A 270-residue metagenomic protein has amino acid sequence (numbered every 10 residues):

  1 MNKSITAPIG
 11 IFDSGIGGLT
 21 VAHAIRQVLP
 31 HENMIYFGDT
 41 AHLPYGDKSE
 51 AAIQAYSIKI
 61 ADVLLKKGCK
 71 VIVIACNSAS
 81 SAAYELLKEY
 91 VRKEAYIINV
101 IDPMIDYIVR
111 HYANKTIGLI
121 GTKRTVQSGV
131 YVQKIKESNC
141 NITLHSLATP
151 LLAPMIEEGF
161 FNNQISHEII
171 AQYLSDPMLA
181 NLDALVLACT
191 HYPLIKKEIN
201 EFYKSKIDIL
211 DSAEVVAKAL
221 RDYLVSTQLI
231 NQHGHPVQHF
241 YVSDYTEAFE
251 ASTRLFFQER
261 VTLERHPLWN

Functional and structural regions predicted by a protein language model:
M1-N270: Non-catalytic structural scaffold of enzyme domains
